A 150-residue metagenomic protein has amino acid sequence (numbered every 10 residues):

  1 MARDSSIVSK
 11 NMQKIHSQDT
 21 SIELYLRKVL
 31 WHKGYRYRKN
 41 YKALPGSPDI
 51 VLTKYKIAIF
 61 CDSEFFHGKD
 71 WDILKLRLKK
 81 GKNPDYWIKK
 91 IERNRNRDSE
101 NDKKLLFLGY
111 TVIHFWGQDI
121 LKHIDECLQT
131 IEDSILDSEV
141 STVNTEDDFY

Functional and structural regions predicted by a protein language model:
M1-Y150: Nucleic-acid endo/exonuclease domains
